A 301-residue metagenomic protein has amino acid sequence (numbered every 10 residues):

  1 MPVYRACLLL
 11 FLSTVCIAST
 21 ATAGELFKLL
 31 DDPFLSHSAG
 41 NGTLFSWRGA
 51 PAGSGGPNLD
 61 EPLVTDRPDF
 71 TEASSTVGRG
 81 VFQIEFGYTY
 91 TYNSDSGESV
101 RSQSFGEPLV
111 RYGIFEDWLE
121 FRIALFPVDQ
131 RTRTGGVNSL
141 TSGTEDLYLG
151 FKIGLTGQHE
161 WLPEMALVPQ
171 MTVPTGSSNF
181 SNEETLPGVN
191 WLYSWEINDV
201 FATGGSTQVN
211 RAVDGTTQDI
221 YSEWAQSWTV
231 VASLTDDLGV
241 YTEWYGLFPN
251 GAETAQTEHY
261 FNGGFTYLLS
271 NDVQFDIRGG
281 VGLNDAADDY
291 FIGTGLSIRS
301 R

Functional and structural regions predicted by a protein language model:
M1-R5: N-terminal secretory signal peptides that target proteins for export/translocation
C7-I17: Bacterial N-terminal signal peptides
I17-A23: Sec/Tat signal peptide C-region and signal peptidase I cleavage site
G24-R301: Transmembrane beta-barrel domains of Gram-negative outer membranes and organellar outer membranes
